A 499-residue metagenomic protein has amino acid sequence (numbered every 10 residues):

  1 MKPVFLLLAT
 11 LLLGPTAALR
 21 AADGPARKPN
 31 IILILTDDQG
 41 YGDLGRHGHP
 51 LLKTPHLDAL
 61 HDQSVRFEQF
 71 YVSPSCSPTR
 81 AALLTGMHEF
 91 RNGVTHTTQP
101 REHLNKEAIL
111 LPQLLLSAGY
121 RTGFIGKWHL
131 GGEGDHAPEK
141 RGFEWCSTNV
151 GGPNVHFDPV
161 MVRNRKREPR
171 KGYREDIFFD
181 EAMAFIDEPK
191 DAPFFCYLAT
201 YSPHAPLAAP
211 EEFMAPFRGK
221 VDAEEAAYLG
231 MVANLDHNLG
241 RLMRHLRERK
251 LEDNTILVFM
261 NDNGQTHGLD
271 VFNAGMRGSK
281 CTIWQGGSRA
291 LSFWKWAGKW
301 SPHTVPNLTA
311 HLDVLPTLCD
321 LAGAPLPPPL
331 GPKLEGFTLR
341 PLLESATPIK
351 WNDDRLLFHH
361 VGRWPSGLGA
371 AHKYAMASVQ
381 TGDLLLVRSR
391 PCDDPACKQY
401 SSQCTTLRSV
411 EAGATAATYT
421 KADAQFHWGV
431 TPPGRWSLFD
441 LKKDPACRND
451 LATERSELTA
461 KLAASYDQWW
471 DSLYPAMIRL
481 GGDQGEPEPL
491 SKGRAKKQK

Functional and structural regions predicted by a protein language model:
K2, L6-L11, L19-S437, P445-Q468 (+1 more regions): Formylglycine-dependent sulfatase
L473-Y474: Non-catalytic accessory segments flanking enzyme active sites
